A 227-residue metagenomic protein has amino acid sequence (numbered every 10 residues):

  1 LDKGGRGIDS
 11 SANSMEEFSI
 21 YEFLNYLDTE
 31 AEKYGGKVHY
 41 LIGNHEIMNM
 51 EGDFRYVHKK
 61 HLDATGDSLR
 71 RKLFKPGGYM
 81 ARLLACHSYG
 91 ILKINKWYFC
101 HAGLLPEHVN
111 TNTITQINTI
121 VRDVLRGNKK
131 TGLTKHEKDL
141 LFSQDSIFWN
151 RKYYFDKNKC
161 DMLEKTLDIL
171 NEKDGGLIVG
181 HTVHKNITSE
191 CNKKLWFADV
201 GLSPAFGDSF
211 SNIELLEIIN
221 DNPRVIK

Functional and structural regions predicted by a protein language model:
L1-K227: Feature recognizes metal-dependent phosphohydrolase scaffolds
